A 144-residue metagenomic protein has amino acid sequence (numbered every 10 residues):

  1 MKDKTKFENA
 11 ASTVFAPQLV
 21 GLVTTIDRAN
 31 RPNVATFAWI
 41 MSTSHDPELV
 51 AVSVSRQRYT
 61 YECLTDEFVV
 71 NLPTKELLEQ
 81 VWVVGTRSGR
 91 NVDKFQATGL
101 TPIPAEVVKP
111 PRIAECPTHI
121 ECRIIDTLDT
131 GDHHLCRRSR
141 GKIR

Functional and structural regions predicted by a protein language model:
M1-N33, M41-R144: Active-site-proximal mixed secondary-structure blocks
F37: Conserved Motif II region of HX4D acyltransferases
